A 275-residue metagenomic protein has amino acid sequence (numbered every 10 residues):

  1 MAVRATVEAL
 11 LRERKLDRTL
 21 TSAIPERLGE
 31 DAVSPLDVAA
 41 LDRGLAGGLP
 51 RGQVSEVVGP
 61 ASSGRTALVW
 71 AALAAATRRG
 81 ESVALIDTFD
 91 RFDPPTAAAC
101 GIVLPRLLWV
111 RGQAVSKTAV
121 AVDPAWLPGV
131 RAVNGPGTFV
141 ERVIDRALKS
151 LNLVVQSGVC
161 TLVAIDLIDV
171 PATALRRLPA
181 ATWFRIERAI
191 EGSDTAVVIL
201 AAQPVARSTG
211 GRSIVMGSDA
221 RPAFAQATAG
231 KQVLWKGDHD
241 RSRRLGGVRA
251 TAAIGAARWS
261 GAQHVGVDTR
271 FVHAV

Functional and structural regions predicted by a protein language model:
M1-L85, I102, T118-G135, V275: Detector for small/aliphatic-rich hydrophobic stretches
M1-T21, A220-V275: C-terminal regions of RecA-like/P-loop NTPase motor modules
V3, V33, D37-A40, P50-Q53 (+7 more regions): Helical mechanochemical/support elements of P-loop NTPase systems and associated helical scaffolds
A71, R79-T173: Conserved inter-motif catalytic segment of the P-loop NTP-binding fold
R78, N152, Q156, T182-V205: Substrate-engagement module of ASCE P-loop NTPases
G80-E81, V103-R106, C160, S193-A196 (+2 more regions): Short glycine-/polar-rich loops that comprise or flank the Walker A/P-loop and associated switch/sensor motifs
P94-T96, I199-S218: Glycine-rich, charge-decorated loop segments at or immediately adjacent to ligand/cofactor-binding or catalytic sites
V170-L175, A206-S208: Short, solvent-exposed loop/turn segments at secondary-structure junctions
